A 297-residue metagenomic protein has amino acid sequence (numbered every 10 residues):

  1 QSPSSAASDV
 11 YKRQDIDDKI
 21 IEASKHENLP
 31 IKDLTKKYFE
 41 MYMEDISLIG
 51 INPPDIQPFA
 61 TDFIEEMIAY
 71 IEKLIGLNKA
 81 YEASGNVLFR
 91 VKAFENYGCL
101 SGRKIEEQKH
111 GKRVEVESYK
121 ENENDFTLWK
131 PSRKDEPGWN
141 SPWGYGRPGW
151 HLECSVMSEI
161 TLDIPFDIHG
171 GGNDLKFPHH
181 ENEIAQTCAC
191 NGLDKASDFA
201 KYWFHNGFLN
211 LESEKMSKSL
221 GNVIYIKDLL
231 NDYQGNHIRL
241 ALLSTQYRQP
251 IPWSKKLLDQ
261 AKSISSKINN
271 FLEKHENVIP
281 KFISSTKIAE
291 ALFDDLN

Functional and structural regions predicted by a protein language model:
S5-G50: N-terminal, positively charged nucleic-acid-binding surface of large information/translation enzymes
S5-Y11, E44, E65-E276: Alpha-helical recognition segments enriched in aromatics with Gly/Pro capping that present substrate-recognition
K19, K267, K287-I288: A general alpha-helix detector
I31-T35, F63, L257: Residue-level preference for long, well-ordered alpha-helices that form the structural scaffold of enzyme catalytic
S47-A60: Divalent metal-dependent hydrolysis catalytic cores, especially in the metallo-beta-lactamase
K281-F282: Extended alpha-helical coiled-coil "stalk/arm" regions that act as elongated linkers or oligomerization scaffolds
K287-N297: Helix-rich, typically C-terminal accessory recognition domains appended to large enzymatic cores
